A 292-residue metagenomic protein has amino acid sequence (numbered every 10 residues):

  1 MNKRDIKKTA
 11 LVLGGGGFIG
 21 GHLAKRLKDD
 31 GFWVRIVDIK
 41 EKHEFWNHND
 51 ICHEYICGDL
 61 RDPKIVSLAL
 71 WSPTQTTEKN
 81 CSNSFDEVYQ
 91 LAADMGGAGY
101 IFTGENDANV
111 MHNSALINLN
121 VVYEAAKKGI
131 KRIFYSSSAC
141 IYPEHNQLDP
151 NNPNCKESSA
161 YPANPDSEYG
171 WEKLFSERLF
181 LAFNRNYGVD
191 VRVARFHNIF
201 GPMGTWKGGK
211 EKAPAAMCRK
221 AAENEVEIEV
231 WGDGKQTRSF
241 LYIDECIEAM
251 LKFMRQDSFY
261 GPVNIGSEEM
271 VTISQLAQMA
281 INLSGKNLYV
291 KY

Functional and structural regions predicted by a protein language model:
A10-D30: N-terminal Rossmann NAD(P)H-binding glycine-rich loop of SDR-like oxidoreductase domains
N49-D62: Rossmann-fold cofactor-recognition segment
L60-S114, K127: NAD(P)H-binding glycine-rich loop region in Rossmannoid oxidoreductase-like domains and their noncatalytic homologs
A98, Y135-N152, E168-L174, R185-N186 (+1 more regions): Conserved catalytic-site region of short-chain dehydrogenase/reductase
L119-D166: Conserved Rossmann-fold NAD(P)-dependent oxidoreductase catalytic core, especially the SDR/UDP-sugar
I141-P143, S167-E168, R192-A213, T237: Flexible, glycine-rich beta-alpha linker
N164-R192, C218-N224: Active-site Tyr-X1-5-Lys
E223-Y292: C-terminal substrate-binding subdomain of Rossmann-fold SDR/epimerase-dehydratase oxidoreductases
